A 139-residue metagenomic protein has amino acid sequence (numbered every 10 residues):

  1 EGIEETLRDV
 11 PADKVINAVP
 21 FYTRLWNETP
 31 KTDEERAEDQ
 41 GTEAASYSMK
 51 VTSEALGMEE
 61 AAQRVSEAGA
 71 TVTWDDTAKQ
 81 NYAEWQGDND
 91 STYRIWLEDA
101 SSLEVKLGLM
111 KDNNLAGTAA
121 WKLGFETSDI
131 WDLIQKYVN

Functional and structural regions predicted by a protein language model:
G2-T6, K106: A general structural detector for well-ordered alpha-helical segments in enzyme core domains, enriched
V10-I16, N113-T118: Loop/turn elements at helix/coil->beta-strand transitions in domains of secreted/extracellular proteins
K14, V19-L109, V138: Glycan-binding loop/region signatures in secreted carbohydrate-active enzymes
V19, K122-L123: Active-site proximal loops enriched in glycine and acidic residues that flank catalytic Cys/His/Asp and coordinate
T77, L109-D112, L123-N139: Aromatic-rich peripheral "rim/lid" segments of glycoside hydrolase catalytic domains that contact and position glycan
